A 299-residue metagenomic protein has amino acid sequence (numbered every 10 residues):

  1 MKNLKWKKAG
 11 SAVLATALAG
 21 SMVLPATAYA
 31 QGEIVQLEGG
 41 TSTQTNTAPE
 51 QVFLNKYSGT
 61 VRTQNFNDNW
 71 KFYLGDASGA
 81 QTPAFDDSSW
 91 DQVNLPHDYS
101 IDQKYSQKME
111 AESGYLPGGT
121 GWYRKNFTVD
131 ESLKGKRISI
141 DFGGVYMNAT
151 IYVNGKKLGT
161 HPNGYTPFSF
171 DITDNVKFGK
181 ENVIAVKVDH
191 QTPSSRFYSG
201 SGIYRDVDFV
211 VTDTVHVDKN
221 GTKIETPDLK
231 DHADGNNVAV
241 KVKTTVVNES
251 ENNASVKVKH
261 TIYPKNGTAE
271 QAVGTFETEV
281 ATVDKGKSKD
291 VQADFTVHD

Functional and structural regions predicted by a protein language model:
M1-V13, Y29: Bacterial Sec-dependent N-terminal signal peptides
G20-Q36: Sec-dependent signal peptide cleavage junction
G39-S42, V52, K56-Y57, Q64 (+5 more regions): Accessory beta-strand-rich segments of carbohydrate-active enzymes
N69-D102: Predominantly extracellular/luminal regions of secreted and cell-surface proteins, especially disulfide-bonded
T120, G179, N237, V283-S288: Solvent-exposed, conformationally flexible loop/turn segments
V153, N236-A281, K289-V291: Beta-strand-rich binding/interaction modules
I172-D174, Q292-D299: Short, hydrophobic beta-strand segments
T226-V238: Short, solvent-exposed loop/linker segments at the N-terminal edge of repeated beta-sheet extracellular domains
